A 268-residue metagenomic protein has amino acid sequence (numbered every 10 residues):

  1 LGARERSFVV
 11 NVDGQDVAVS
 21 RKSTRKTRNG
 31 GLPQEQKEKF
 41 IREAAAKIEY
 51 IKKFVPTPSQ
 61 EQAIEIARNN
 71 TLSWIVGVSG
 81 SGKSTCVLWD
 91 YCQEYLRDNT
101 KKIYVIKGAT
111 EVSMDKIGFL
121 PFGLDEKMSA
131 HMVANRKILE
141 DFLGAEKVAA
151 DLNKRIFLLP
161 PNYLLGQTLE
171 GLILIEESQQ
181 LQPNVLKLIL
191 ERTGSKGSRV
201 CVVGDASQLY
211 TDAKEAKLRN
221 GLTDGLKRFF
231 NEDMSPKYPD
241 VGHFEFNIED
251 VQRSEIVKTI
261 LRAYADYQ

Functional and structural regions predicted by a protein language model:
L1, D13, N29-G30: Feature targets compositionally biased, intrinsically disordered low-complexity regions with long contiguous runs
L1-G2, S7: N-terminal mitochondrial targeting presequence
F8, R25-R28, L32, Q36-Q268: Conserved helicase motor core of SF1/SF2 NTP-dependent helicases
V10, D16-A18: Short linear proline/tyrosine/threonine-rich motifs used for host-factor recruitment and membrane trafficking/assembly
